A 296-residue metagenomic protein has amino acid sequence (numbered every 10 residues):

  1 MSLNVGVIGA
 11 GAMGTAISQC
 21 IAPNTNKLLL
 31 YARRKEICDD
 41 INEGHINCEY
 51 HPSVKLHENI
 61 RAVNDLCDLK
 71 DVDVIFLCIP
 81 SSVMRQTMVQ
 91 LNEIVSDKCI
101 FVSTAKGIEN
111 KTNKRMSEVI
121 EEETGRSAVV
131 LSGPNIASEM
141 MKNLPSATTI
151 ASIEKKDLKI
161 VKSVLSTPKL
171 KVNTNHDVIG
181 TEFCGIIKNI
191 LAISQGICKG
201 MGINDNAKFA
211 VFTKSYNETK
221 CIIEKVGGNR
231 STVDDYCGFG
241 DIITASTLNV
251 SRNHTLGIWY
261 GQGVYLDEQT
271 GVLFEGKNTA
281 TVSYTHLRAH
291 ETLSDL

Functional and structural regions predicted by a protein language model:
M1-V54, N64, Q90: NAD(P)+-binding Rossmann beta1-loop-alpha1 motif at the extreme N-terminus of oxidoreductases
V7, L30, F101-S103, V130 (+1 more regions): Structural beta-sheet core signal
H51-H57, V164-L165: Short, conserved catalytic or adaptor-binding loops enriched in Gly and charged residues
L56, A62-K70, V74-P145, V161: Rossmann-like NAD(P)(H) cofactor-binding subdomain of soluble oxidoreductases
V83, I94, V119-R126, P145-T232: Internal alpha-helical scaffold of NAD(P)-dependent oxidoreductase catalytic cores
N249-Y284: Divalent-cation-assisted or electrostatically stabilized phosphate/pyrophosphate-binding catalytic cores
T285-T292: Conserved small/polar residues in nucleotide/adenosyl-binding loops
